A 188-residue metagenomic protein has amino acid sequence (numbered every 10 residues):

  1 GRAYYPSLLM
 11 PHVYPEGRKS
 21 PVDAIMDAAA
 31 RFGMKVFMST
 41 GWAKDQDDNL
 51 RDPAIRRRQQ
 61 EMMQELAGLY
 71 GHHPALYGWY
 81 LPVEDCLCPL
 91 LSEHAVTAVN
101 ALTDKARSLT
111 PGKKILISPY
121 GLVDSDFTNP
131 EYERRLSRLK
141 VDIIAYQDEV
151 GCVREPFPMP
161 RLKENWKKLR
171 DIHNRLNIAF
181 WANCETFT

Functional and structural regions predicted by a protein language model:
G1-T188: Glycan-processing catalytic domains of CAZymes
